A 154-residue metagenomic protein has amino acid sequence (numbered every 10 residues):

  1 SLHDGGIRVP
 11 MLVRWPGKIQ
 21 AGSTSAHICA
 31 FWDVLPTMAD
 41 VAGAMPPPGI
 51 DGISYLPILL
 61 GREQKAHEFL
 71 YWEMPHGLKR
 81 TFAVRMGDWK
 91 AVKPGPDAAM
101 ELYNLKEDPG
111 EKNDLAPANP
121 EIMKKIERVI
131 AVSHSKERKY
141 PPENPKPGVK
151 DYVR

Functional and structural regions predicted by a protein language model:
S1-D4, Y71-P75, T81-F82: Short Gly/Pro-enriched turn/cap motifs at secondary-structure boundaries
S1-G49, I53-Q64: Substrate-binding rim/cap in mid-to-C-terminal beta-strand-loop elements of soluble/periplasmic
G5-V9, A30, D51, Y55 (+5 more regions): Residues that flank catalytic or metal-binding motifs in active/ligand-binding sites
I7, W15-G17, M74, P94-P96 (+1 more regions): Active-site-proximal beta-strand/loop segments in catalytic clefts of secreted hydrolases
M11-R14, A30, P36-T37, E68-E73 (+3 more regions): Structural recognition of the beta-strand scaffold that forms the well-ordered cores of secreted hydrolase catalytic
G22, K93-P94: Extended hydrophobic-aromatic, low-complexity segments
V34, G77-R80, M86, A91 (+2 more regions): Long, internal low-complexity/basic segments
I50-G52, F69-E73, P145-K146: Short catalytic/ligand-gating loop segments at beta-alpha or beta-beta junctions within enzyme catalytic domains
